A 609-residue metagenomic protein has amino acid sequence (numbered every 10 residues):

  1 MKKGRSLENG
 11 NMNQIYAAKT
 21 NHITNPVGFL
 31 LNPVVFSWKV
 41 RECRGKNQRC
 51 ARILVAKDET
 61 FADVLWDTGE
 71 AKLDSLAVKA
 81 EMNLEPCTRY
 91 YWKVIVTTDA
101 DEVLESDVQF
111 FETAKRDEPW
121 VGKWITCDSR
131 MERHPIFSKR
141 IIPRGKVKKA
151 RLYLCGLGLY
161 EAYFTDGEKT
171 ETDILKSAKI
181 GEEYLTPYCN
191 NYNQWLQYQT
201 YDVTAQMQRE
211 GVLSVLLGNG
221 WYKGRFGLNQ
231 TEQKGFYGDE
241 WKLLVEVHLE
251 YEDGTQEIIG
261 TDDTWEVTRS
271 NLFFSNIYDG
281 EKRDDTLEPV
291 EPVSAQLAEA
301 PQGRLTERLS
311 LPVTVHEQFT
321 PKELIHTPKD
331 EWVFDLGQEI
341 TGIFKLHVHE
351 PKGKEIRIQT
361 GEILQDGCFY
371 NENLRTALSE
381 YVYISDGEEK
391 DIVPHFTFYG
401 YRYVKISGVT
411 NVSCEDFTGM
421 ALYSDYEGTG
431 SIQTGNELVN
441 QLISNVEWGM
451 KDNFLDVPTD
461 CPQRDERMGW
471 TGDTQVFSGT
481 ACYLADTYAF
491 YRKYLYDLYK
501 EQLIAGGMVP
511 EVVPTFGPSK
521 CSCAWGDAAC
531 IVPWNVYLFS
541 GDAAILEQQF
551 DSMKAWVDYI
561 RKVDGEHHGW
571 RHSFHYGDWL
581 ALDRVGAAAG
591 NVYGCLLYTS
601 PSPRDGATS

Functional and structural regions predicted by a protein language model:
K2-N11: Short, Lys/Arg-enriched N-terminal segments with co-localized hydrophobic residues within the first ~10-30 amino acids
G10-R89, K93-R464, G472-D473, A489-F490 (+4 more regions): Extracellular/oxidizing-compartment recognition motifs
E161, R357, T474-Y496, M553-D558: Carboxylate/His-rich catalytic cores and anion/metal-binding grooves
T170, S413-D416, Y483-L495, Q502 (+2 more regions): Structural helix-adjacent loops and short alpha-helical linkers that scaffold large soluble proteins
W470-V476, Y483, G526, G594-L597: An alpha-helical repeat/solenoid feature that recognizes helix-turn-helix modules
G479-Y483, I531-L538, R604: Short glycine/serine- and small hydrophobic-enriched flexible loop segments
Y576-G590: Aromatic- and acidic-residue-enriched carbohydrate-binding clefts of CAZyme catalytic domains
Y598-A607: Conserved small/polar residues in nucleotide/adenosyl-binding loops
